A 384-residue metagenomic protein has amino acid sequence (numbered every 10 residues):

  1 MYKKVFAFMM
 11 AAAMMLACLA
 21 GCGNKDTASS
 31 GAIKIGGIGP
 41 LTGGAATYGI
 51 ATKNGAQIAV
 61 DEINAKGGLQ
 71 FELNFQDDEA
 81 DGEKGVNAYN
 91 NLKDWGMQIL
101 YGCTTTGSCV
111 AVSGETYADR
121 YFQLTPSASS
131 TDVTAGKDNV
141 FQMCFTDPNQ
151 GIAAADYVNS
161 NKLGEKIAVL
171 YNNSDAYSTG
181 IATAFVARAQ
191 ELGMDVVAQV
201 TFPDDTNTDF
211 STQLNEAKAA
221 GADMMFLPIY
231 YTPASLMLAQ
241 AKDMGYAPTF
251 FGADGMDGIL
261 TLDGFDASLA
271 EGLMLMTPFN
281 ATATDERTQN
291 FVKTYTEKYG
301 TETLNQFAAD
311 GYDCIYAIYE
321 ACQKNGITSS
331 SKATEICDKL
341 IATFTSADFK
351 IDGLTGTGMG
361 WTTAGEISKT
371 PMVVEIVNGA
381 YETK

Functional and structural regions predicted by a protein language model:
M1-M10: Positively charged n-region of N-terminal signal peptides that target proteins for export
Y2, G23-K384: Extracytosolic ligand-binding ectodomains
M10-A11, Y101: Compositionally biased, low-complexity segments enriched in small residues
A12-L16: Alpha-helical transmembrane segments
A17-G21: C-terminal motif of bacterial Sec signal peptides marking the signal peptidase cleavage site
